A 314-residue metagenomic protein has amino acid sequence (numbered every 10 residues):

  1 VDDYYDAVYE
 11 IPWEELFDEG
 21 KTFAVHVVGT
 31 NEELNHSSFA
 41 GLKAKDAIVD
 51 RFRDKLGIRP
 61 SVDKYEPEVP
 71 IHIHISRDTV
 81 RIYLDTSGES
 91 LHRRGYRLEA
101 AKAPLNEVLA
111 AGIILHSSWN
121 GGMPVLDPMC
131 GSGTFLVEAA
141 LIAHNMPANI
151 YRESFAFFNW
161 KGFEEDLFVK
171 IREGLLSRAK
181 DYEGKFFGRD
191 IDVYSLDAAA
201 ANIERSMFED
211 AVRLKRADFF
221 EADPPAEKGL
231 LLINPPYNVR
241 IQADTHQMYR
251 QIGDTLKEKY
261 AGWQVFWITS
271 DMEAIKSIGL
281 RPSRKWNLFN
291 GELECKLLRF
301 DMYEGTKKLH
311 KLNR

Functional and structural regions predicted by a protein language model:
V1-P67, R314: Non-catalytic nucleic-acid substrate-recognition regions in nucleic-acid-modifying enzymes
V25, I73, A199, N234 (+1 more regions): Residue-level signal for inorganic ion chemistry
T30-E33, S90, P236-R240: A short, flexible beta-alpha/helix-coil linker loop
S61-Y65, H72-I73, W267: Short beta-strand
I71-L84, L298: C-terminal edge-of-domain segments
Y83-S118: SAM-dependent Rossmann-like transferase core, predominantly class I methyltransferases with a strong bias toward
L105-P224, V239, A243-M248: Conserved S-adenosyl-L-methionine
A217-R314: C-terminal catalytic and target-recognition region of SAM-dependent MTase-like enzymes, primarily methyltransferases
